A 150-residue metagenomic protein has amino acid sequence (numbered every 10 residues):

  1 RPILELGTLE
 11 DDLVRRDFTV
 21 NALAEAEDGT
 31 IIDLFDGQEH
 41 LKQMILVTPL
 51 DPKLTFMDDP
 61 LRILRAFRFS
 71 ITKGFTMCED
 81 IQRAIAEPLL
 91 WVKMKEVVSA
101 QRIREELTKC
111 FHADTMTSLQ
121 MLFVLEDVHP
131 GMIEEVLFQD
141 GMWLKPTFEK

Functional and structural regions predicted by a protein language model:
R1-K150: Catalytic cores of the polymerase beta-like nucleotidyltransferase superfamily and closely associated nucleotide
